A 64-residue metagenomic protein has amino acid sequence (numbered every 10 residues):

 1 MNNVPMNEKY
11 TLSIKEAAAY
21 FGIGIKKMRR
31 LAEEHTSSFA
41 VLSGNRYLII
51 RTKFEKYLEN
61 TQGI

Functional and structural regions predicted by a protein language model:
M1, N60-I64: Short intrinsically disordered terminal tails
M1-N2, S38: Short, flexible, glycine/charge-rich loop motifs used to bind or transfer phosphoryl groups or to couple energy/partner
N2-K27: Polyanion-binding surface elements
S13, I50-R51: Helix N-cap / beta->alpha transition motif
A19-L48, E55, Q62: Major-groove DNA-recognition helix of helix-turn-helix-type DNA-binding domains
